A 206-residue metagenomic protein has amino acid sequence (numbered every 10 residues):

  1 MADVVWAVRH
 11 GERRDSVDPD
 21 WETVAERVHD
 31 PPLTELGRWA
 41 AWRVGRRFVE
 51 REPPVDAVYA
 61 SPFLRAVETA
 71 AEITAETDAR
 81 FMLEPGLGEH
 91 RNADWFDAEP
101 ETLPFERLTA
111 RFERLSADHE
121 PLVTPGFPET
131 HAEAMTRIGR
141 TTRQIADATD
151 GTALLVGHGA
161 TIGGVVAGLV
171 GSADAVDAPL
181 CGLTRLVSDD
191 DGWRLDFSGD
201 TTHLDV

Functional and structural regions predicted by a protein language model:
M1-D3, H90-P104, A167-V206: Acidic, low-complexity terminal tails and accessory targeting/binding regions of phosphate-metabolizing enzymes
A2-L83: Active-site-proximal alpha-helix that buttresses catalytic centers in soluble enzyme cores
V5, T149-G159: Generic beta-sheet signal
P31-P32, T77-R137, D196-S198: Phosphate-handling substructures
R51-P54, I145-G151: Glycine-rich phosphate-binding loop signature in dinucleotide/nucleotide-binding domains
A60-S61, T136, V156-G157: Short beta-strand scaffold positions
R65, T161-I162: Alpha-helix capping/helix-boundary segments
E72, G164, G168: Active-site signature of alpha/beta-hydrolase-fold catalytic machinery across serine- and Asp/Cys-nucleophile hydrolases
